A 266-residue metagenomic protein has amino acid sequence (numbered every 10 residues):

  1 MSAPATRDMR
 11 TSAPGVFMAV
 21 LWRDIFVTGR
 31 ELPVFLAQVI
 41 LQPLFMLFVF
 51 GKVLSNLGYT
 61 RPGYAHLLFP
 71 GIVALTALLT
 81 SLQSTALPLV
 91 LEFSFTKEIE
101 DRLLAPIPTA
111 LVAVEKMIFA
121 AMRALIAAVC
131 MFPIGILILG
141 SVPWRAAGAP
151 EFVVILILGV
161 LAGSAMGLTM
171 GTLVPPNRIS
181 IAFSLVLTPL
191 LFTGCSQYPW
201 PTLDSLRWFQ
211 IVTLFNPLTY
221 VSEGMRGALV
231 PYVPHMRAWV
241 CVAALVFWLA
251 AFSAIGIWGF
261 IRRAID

Functional and structural regions predicted by a protein language model:
S2-Q42: Aromatic- and glycine-rich beta-strand/loop motifs that create alpha-glucan
S2-R7, L229-V233, A243-D266: Junction motif at the cytosolic side of a transmembrane helix
R7, E31-F35, L67-G71, L79-Q83 (+4 more regions): Short alpha-helical transmembrane interface motifs in multi-pass membrane proteins
G29, P33, K52-P62: Short, hydrophobic transmembrane alpha-helix segments
F45-F50, A65-I138, L185-V186, L191: Hydrophobic alpha-helical transmembrane segments of multi-pass membrane transport proteins
L54, G171-F215: Transmembrane helix segments
T109, A113-L185, H235-I257: Alpha-helical transmembrane segments and their short interhelical loops
V142-P143, C195-A251: Membrane-interfacial helix-loop-helix junctions in multi-pass membrane proteins
